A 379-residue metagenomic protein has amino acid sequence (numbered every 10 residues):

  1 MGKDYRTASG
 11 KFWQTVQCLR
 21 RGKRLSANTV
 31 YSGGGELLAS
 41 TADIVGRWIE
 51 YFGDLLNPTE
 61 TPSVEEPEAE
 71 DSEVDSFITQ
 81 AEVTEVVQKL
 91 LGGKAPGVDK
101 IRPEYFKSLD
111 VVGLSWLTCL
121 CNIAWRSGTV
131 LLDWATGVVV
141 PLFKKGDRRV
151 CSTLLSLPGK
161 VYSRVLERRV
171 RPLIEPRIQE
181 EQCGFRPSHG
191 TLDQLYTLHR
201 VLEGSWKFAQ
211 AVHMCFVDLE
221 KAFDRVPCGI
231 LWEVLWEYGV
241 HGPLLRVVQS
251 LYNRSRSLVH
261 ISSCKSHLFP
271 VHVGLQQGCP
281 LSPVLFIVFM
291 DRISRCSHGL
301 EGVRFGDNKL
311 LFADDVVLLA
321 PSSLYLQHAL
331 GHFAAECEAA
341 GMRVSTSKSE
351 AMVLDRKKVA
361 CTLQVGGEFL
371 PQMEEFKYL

Functional and structural regions predicted by a protein language model:
K3-R149, T153, E375-K377: Surface-exposed loop/turn segments and immediately adjacent short secondary-structure elements within folded domains
V16, F52, V83, V87 (+17 more regions): Mobile genetic element proteins and their domesticated derivatives, centered on retroelements and DNA transposons
G22-S26, D54-S63, G93-V98, S115 (+8 more regions): Short helix-interrupting loop/turn segments at helix-coil junctions
I44, W48, V98, R102 (+13 more regions): Hydrophobic (often cysteine-bearing) scaffold residues that line and stabilize catalytic clefts of nucleotide/cofactor
E73, S263, R343-E375: Short, conserved micro-motifs composed of acidic
G93-I101, V139, S152-L154, D193-E233: Conserved catalytic palm subdomain of right-hand nucleotidyl-transferase polymerases, strongest for RNA-directed enzymes
F106-K107, K221-Y238, H272-L275, K309-A340 (+1 more regions): Catalytic palm subdomain of template-directed nucleic-acid polymerases, centered on the conserved carboxylate motif
R169-Q182, K207, L285-L319, L324-L326: Active-site palm subdomain of RNA-directed nucleic acid polymerases
